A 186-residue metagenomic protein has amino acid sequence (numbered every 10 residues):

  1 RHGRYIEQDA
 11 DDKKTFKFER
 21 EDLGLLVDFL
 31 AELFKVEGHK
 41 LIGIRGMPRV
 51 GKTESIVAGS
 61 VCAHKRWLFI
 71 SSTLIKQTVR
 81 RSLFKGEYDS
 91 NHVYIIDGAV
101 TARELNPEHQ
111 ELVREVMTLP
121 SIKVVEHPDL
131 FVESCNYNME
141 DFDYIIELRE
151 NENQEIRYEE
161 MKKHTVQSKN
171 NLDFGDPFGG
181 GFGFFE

Functional and structural regions predicted by a protein language model:
H2-G38, S168-F185: N-terminal pre-Walker A segment at the start of P-loop NTPase domains
E19-R20, M47-V50, L74-Q77, R81: Nucleotide and nucleotide-moiety/phosphate-recognizing core
L26-F34, G59-H64, L112-M117, C135: Hydrophobic, Leu/Ile/Phe/Ala-enriched alpha-helical segments that form helix-helix packing faces
V36-L41, S90: Glycine-rich, often proline-containing surface loops adjacent to acidic residues and nearby aromatics that form
K40-K65: Glycine-rich phosphate-binding P-loop
I42, L68, Y94, F142-L148: Hydrophobic/aromatic beta-strand patches that form the interior of the parallel beta-sheet core in alpha/beta enzyme
R66-E133: Conserved nucleotide-sensing/catalytic segment adjacent to the nucleotide-binding pocket in NTP-handling enzymes
N106, L112-E186: Replace "adjacent to P-loop NTPase cores in ATP/GTP-dependent enzymes" with "adjacent to NTP-binding cores
